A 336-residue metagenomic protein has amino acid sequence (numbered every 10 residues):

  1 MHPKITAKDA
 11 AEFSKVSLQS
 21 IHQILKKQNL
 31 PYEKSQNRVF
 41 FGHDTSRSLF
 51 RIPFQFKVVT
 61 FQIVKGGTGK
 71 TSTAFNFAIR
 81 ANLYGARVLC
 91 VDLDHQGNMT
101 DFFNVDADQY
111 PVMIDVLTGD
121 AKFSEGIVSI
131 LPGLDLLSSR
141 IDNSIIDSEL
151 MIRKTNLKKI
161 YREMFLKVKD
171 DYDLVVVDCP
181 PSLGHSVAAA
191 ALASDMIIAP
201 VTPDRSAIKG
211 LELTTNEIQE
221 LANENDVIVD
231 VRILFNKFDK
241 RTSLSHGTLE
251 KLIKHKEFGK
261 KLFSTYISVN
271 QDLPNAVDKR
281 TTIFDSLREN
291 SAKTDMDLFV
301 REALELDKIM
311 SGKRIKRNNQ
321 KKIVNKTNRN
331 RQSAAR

Functional and structural regions predicted by a protein language model:
H2-K4, K8, S17-L18, E224-R336: C-terminal lobe/tail of nucleotide-utilizing enzymes
A11: The alpha-helix within a helix-turn-helix
S14-R38: Major-groove DNA-recognition helix of helix-turn-helix-type DNA-binding domains
N29-F54: Short helix-start
Q55-G97, D101: Walker A/P-loop phosphate-binding motif and the immediately C-terminal alpha-helix
G85-V88, Q96-S139, F263-S264: Phosphate-binding loop that captures ATP/GTP phosphates
S138-S186: Cytosolic-facing regulatory segments adjacent to core modules
D170, L174-T265: Conserved catalytic-core segment of NTP-binding enzymes
